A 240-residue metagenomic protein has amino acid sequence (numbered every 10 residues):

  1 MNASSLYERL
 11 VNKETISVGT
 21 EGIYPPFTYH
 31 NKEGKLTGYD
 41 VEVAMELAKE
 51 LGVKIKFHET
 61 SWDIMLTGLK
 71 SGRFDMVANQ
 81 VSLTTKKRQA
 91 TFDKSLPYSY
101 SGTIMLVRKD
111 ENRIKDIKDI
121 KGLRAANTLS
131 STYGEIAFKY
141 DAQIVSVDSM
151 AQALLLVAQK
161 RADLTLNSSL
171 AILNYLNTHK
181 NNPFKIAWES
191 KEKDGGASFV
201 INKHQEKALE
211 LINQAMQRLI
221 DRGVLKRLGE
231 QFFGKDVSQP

Functional and structural regions predicted by a protein language model:
M1, E42-E50, E111, K118 (+4 more regions): Extended ligand-binding regions for polar small-molecule ligands
M1-N12, P240: Short, low-complexity disordered leader/linker segments with a strong preference for bacterial N-terminal type II
K13-G38: Short glycine-rich His-centered loop
G19-Y24, H58-D63, G72-T84, T128-T132 (+3 more regions): Beta->alpha turn/N-cap motifs
G22, S99-L106, S169, L173-Q217 (+1 more regions): Periplasmic-binding protein-like
I23, L36-K49, G102-Q152, S169-L173 (+1 more regions): Bilobed "Venus flytrap"/periplasmic-binding protein-like clamshell domains and structurally analogous long
V41, M45, K49, K54-D119 (+2 more regions): Acidic, polar ligand-binding/catalytic clefts
T67, V81-Q89, I136-K139, L154 (+1 more regions): A ligand-binding cleft/hinge motif common to bilobed small-molecule-binding domains
